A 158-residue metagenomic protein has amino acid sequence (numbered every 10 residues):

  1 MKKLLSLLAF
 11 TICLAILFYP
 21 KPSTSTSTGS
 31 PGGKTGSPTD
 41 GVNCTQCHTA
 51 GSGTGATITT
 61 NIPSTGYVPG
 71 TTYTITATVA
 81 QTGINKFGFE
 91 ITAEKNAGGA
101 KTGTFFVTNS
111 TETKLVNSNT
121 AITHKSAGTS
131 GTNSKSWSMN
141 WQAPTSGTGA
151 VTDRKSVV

Functional and structural regions predicted by a protein language model:
L5-S6, L14-Q142, S146-V158: Sequence context surrounding c-type heme c attachment/ligation sites in exported
